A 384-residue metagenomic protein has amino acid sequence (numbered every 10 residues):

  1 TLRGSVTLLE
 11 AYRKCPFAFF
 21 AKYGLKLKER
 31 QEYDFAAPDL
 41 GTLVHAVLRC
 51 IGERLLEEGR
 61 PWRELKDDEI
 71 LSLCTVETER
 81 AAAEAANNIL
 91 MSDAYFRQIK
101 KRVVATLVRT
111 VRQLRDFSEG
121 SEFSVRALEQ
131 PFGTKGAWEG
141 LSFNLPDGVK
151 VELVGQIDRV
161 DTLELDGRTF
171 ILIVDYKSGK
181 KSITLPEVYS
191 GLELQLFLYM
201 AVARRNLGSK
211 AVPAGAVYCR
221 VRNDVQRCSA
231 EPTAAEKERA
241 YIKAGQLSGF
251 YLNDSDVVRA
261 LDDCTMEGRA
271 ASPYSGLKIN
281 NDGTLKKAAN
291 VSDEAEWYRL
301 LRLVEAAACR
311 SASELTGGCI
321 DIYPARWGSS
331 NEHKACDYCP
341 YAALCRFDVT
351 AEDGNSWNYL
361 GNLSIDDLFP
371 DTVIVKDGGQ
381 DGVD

Functional and structural regions predicted by a protein language model:
T1-D384: Structural signature of nuclease core domains in nucleic-acid processing machines
